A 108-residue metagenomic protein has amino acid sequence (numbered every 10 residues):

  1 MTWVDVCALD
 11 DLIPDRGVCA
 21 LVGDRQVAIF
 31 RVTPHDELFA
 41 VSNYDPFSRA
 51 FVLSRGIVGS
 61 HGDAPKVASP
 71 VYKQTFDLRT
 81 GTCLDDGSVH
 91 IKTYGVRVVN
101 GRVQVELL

Functional and structural regions predicted by a protein language model:
M1-A64, D77-L78, H90-L108: N-terminal pre-ligand scaffold of iron-sulfur
D45, S69-Y72: Short cysteine clusters
